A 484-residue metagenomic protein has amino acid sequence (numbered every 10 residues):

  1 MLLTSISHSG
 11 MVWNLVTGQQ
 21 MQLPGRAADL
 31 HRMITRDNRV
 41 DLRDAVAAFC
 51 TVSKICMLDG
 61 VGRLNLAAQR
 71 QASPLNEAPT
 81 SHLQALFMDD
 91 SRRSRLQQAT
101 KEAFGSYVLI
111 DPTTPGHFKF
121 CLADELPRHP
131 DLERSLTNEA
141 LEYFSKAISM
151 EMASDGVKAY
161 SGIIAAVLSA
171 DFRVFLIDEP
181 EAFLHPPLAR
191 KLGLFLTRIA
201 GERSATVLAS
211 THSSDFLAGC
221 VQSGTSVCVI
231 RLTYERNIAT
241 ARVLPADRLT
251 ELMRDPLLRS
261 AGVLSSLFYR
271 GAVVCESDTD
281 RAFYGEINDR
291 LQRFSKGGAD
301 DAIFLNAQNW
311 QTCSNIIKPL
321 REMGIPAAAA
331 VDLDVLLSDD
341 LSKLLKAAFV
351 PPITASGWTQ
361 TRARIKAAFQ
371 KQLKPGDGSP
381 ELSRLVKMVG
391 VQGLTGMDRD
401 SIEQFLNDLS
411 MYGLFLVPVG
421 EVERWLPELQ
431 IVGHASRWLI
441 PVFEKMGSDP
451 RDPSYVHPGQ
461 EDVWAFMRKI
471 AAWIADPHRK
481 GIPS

Functional and structural regions predicted by a protein language model:
M1, R128-S265, V463-A465, A472-S484: Switch/communication elements of ASCE P-loop NTPase nucleotide-binding domains
M1-S81, G297-D300: Electropositive, glycine-dotted interaction segments that contact anionic polymers or phosphate-rich ligands
W13, L75-N76, S106-V108, S260-V274 (+1 more regions): Acidic, Mg2+-coordinating catalytic modules of nucleic-acid enzymes
G18, L23-A28, M33-T35, H129-I148 (+1 more regions): Charged, glycine/proline-rich intrinsically disordered loops and linkers
D41, A45, K54-A159, A165-S169 (+1 more regions): Extended helical coiled-coil dimerization/tether regions that scaffold and oligomerize large DNA-maintenance assemblies
A78-L83, L141-M150, A182, D247-R248 (+2 more regions): Short, basic, glycine/proline-bearing loop/turn elements
Q97, G193-T197, L217, I317 (+1 more regions): Short amphipathic alpha-helical segments and helix-helix/interface helices
